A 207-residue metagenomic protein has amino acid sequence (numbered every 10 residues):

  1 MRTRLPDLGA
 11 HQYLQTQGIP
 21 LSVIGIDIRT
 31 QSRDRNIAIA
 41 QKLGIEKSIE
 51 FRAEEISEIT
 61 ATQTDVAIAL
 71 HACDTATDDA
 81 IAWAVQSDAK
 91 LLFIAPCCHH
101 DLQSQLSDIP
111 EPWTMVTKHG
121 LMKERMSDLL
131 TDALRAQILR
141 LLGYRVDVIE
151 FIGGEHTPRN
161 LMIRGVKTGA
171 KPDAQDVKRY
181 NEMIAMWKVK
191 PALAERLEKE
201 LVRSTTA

Functional and structural regions predicted by a protein language model:
M1-R4, C98-H100: Short glycine-enriched loops at secondary-structure junctions
T3-I19: Conserved SAM-binding loop of SAM-dependent methyltransferases across substrates and taxa, primarily the Class I
I19-D27: Conserved SAM-binding motif I beta-strand of class I
I28-A207: Class I S-adenosyl-L-methionine
